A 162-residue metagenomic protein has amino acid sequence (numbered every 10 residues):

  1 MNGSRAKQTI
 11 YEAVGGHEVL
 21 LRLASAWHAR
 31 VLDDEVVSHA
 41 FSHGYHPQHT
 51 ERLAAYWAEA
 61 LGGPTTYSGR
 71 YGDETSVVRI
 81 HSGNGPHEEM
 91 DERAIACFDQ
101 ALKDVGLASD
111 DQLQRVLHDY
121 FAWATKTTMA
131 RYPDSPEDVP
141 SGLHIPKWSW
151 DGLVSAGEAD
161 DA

Functional and structural regions predicted by a protein language model:
M1-N2, A13, S141-H144: Surface/interface-facing alpha-helical segments and adjacent flexible terminal/loop regions used for partner/assembly
N2-Q8, L21-D110, Q114-Y120, T127-P133 (+1 more regions): Heme-based O2/NO sensor domains and their adjacent alpha-helical segments, primarily globin folds but also including
K126-P146: Short, contiguous alpha-helical
